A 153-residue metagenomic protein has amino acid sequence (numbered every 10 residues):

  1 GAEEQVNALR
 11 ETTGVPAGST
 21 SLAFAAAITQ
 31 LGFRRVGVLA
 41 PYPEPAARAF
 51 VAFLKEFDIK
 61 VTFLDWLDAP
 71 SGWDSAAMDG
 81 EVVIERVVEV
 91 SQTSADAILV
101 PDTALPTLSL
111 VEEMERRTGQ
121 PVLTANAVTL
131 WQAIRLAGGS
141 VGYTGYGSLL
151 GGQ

Functional and structural regions predicted by a protein language model:
G1-Q153: Non-catalytic structural scaffold of enzyme domains
